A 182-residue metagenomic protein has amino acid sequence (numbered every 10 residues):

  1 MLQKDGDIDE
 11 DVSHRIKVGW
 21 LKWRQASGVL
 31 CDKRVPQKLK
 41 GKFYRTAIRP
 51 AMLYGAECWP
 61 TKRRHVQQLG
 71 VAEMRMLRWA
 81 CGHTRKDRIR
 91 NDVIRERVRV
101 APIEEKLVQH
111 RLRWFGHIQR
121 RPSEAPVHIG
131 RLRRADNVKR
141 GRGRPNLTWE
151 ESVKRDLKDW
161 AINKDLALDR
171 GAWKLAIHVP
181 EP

Functional and structural regions predicted by a protein language model:
M1-P182: Short linear motifs embedded in intrinsically disordered, charge-biased segments
